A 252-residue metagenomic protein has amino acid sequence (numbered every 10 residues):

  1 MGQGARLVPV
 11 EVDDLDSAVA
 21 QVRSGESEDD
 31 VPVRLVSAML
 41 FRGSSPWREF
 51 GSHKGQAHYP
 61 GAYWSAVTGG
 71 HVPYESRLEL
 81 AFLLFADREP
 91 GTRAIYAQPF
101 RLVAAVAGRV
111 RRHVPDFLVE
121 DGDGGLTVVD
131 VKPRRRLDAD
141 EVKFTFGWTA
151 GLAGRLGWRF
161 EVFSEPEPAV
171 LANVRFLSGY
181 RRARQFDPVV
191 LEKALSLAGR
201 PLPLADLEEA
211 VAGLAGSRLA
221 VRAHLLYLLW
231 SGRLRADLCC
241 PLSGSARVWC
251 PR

Functional and structural regions predicted by a protein language model:
M1-R252: Electrostatic, structured charged patches in enzyme active sites and in nucleic-acid/phosphate-binding
